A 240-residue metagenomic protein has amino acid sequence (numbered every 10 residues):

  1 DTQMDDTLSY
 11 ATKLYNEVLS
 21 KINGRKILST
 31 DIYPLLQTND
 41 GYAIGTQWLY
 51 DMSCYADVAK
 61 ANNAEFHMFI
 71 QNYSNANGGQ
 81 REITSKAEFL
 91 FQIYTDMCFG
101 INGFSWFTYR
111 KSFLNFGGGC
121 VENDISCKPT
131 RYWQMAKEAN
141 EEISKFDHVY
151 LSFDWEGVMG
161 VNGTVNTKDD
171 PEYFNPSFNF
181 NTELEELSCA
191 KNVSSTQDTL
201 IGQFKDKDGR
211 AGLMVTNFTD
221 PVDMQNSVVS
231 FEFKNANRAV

Functional and structural regions predicted by a protein language model:
D1-V240: Glycan-processing catalytic domains of CAZymes
